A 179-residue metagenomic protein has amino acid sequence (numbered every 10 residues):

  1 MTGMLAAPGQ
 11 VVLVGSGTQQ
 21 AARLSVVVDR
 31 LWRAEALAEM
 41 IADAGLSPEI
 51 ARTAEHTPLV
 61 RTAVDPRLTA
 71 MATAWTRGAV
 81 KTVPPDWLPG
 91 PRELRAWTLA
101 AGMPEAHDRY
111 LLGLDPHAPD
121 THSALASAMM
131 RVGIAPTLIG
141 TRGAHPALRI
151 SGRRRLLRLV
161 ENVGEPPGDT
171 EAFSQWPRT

Functional and structural regions predicted by a protein language model:
M1-T179: Internal intein/HINT superfamily modules and their associated LAGLIDADG
